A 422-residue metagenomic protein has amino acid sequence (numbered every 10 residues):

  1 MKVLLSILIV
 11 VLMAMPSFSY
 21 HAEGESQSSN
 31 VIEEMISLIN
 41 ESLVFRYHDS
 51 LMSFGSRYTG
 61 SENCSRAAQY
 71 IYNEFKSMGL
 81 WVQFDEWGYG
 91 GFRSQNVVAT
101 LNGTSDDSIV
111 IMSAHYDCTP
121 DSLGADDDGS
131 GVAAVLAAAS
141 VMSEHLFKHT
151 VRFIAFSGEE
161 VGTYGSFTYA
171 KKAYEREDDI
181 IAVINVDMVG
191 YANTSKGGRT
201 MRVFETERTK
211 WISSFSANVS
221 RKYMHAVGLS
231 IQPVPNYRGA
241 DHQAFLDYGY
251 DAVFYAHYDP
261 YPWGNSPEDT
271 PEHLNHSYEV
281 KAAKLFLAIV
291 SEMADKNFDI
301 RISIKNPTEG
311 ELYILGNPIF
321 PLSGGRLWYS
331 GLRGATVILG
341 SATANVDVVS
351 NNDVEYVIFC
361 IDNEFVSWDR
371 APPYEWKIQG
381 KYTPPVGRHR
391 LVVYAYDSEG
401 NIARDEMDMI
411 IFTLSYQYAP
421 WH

Functional and structural regions predicted by a protein language model:
M1-Q27, V346, V393, L414-H422: Secretory targeting signatures
G24, R46-N102, G228: A non-catalytic alpha/beta surface segment that caps or lines the substrate-entry region of metallo-dependent hydrolase
G24-E62, D117, P260-T270: N-terminal capping segment at the start of a domain
V44-M52, Q83-F84, V97-T100, I109-A114 (+6 more regions): Structural recognition of the beta-strand scaffold that forms the well-ordered cores of secreted hydrolase catalytic
S56-T59, F75, W81, G88-F92 (+9 more regions): Solvent-exposed loop/turn segments at secondary-structure junctions within structured extracellular/periplasmic domains
C118-R208: Acidic/histidine-rich catalytic neighborhood of metal-dependent amide-processing enzymes
A192-R301: Active-site-adjacent substrate-binding region of metalloamidase/peptidase-like peptide-processing proteins
I302-Y418: Long, low-complexity serine/threonine/glycine- and acidic-rich segments characteristic of extracellular
